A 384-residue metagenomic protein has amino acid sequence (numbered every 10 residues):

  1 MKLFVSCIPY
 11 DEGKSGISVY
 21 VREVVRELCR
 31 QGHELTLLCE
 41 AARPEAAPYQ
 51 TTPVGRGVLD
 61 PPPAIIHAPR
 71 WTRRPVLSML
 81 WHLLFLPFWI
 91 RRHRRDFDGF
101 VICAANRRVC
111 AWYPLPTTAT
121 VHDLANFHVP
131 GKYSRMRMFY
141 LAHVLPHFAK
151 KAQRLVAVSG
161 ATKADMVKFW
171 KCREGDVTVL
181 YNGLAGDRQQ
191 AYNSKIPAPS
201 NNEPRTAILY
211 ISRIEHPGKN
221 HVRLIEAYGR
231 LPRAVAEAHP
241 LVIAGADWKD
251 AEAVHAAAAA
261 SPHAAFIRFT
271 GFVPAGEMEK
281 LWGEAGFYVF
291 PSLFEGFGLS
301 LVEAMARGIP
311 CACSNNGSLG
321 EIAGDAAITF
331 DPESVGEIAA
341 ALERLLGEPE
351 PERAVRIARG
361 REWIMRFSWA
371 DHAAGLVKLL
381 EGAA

Functional and structural regions predicted by a protein language model:
M1-A384: Carbohydrate transferase catalytic cores enriched for Leloir-type hexosyltransferases
